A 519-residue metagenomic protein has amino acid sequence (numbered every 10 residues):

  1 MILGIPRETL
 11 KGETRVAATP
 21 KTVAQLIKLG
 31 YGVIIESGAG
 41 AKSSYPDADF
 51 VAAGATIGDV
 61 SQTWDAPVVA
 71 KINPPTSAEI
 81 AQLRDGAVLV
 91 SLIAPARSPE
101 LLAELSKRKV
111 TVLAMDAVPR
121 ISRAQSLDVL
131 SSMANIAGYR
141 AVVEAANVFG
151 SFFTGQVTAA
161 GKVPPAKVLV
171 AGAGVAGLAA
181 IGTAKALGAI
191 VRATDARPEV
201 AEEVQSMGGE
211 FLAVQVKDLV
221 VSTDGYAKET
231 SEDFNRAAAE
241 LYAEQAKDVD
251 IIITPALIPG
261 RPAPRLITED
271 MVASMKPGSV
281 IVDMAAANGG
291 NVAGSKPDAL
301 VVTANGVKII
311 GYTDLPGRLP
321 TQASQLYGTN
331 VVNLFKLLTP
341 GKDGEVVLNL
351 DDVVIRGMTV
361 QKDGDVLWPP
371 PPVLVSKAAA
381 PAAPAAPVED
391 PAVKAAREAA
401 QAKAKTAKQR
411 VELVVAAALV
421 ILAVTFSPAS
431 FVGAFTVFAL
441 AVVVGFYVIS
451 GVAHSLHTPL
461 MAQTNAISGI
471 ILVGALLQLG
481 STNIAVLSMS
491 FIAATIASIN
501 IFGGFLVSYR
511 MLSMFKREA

Functional and structural regions predicted by a protein language model:
I2-S106, A114-E144, V148-P164, L178 (+3 more regions): Structural/interface elements that position substrates and couple domains in central-metabolism enzymes
P6-Y45, T154-Q245, K405, L422-V424: Glycine-rich phosphate/diphosphate-binding loop of Rossmann-like nucleotide-binding domains
G54-W64, P74-P75, S222-I251, A256-E269 (+1 more regions): A structured beta-alpha segment of the ubiquitous adenosine-cofactor-binding alpha/beta core
L83-D116, I251-I310: ADP-ribose/adenylate-binding Rossmann-like module
D116-V118, S122-A160, P165, A286 (+1 more regions): Adenosine-phosphate binding glycine-rich loop
V347-V424: Phosphate-binding loop/pocket of nucleotide- and phosphate-handling active sites
A429-V442, A462-Q463: Structural signature of hydrophobic alpha-helical transmembrane segments
A466-L476: Small-residue-rich segments of transmembrane alpha-helices in multi-pass membrane proteins, especially helix faces
